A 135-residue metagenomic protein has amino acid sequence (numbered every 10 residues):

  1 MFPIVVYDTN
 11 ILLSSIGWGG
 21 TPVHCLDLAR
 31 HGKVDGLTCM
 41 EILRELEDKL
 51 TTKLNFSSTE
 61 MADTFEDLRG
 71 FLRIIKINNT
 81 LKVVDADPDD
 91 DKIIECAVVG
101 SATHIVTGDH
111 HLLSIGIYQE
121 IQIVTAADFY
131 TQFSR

Functional and structural regions predicted by a protein language model:
M1-G20: Metal-dependent nucleic-acid phosphoesterase active-site entry motif
Y7, G19, V23-T51: PIN/NYN-family metal-dependent endoribonuclease catalytic core
Y7-T9, C39, G108-D109, T125-A126: A secondary-structure boundary/capping signal
K33-G36, S101-T103, I121: Short active-site oxyanion
K53-F56, I123-V124: Short, hinge-like loop/turn segments at secondary-structure boundaries
M61-R69: Short, well-structured alpha-helical segments
F71-H104, H110: Active-site neighborhoods of divalent-metal-dependent phosphate/nucleic-acid chemistry enzymes
H110-R135: Acidic, PIN/NYN-like endoribonuclease modules and their adjacent C-terminal/linker elements
